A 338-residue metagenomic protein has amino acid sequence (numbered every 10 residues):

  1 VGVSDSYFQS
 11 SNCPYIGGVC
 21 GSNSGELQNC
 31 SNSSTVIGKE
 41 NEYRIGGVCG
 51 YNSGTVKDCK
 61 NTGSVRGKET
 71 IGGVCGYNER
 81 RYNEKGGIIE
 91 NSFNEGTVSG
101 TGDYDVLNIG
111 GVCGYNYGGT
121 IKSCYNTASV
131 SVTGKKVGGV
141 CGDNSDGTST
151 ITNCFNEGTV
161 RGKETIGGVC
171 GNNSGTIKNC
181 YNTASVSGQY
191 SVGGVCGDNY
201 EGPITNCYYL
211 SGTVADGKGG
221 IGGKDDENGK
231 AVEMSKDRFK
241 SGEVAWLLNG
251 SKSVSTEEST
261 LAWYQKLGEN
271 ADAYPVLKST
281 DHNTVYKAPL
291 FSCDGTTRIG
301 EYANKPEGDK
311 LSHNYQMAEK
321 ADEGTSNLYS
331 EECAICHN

Functional and structural regions predicted by a protein language model:
V1-E307: Predominantly extracellular beta-rich ligand-binding scaffolds that present long acidic/polar faces for carbohydrate
L290-N338: Extracellular modular ligand-binding repeats in secreted and cell-surface proteins
